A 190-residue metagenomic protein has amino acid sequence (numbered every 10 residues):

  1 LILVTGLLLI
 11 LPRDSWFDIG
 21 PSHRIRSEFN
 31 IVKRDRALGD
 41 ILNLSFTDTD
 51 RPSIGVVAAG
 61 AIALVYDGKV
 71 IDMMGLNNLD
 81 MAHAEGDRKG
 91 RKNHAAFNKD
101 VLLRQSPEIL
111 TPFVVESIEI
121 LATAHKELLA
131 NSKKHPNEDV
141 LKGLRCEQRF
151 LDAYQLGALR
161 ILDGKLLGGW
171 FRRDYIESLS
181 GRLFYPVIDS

Functional and structural regions predicted by a protein language model:
L1-I2: Membrane-interface junctions at the ends of membrane-embedded or membrane-associated helices
T5-A63, K69-S117, H125, A130-S190: Membrane-embedded, lumen/periplasm-facing catalytic core of multi-pass transferases that use lipid-linked donors
